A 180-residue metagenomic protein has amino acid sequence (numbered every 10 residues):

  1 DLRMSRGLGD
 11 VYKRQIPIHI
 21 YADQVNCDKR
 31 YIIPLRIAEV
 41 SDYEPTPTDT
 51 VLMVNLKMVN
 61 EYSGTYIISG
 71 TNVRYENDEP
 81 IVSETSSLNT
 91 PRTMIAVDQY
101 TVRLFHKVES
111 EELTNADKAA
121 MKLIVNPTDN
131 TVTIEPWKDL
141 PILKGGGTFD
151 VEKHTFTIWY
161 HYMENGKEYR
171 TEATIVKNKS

Functional and structural regions predicted by a protein language model:
D1-R3, P17-I32, R36-S180: Intrinsically disordered, low-complexity regulatory regions in eukaryotic proteins
L2-M4, L8, Y12: Single conserved hydrophobic/aromatic residue that forms the stacking wall/gate of nucleotide- or nucleobase-binding
